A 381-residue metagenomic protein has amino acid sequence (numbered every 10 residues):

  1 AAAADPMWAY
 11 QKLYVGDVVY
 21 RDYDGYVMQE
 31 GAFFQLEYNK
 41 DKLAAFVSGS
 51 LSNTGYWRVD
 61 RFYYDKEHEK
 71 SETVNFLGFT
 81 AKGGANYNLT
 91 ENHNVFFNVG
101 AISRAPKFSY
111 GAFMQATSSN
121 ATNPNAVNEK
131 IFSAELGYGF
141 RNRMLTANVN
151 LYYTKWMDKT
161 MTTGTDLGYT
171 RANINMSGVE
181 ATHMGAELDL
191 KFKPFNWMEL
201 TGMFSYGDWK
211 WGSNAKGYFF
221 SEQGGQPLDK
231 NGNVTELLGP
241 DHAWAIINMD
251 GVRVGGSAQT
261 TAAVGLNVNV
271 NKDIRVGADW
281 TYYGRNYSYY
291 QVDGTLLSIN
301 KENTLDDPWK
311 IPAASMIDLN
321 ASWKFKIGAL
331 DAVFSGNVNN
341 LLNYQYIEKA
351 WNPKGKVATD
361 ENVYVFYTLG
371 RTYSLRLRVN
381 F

Functional and structural regions predicted by a protein language model:
A1-T90, K216: Signature of Gram-negative outer-membrane beta-barrel scaffolds
D24-A32, K40-L43, G49-W57, N75-A81 (+10 more regions): Transmembrane beta-barrel architecture of outer-membrane proteins
A32-Y38, G83-Y87, L136-F140, A186-F192 (+6 more regions): Residues on the lipid-exposed face of transmembrane beta-strands in outer-membrane beta-barrel proteins
N39, Y153-K155, M176-V292, R378: Gram-negative outer-membrane beta-barrel transporters
K40-L43, N88-N92, I131, R141-L145 (+7 more regions): Outer-membrane beta-barrel channels and translocator barrels
A45-G49, A81, V95-F97, A147-V149 (+6 more regions): Transmembrane beta-strands of outer-membrane beta-barrel proteins
G55-D60, T73, E91-A134, T146 (+5 more regions): Surface-exposed extracellular loop regions of Gram-negative outer-membrane beta-barrel proteins, predominantly
Y283-L297, W323-F381: C-terminal beta-signal and adjacent terminal beta-strands/loops of Gram-negative outer-membrane beta-barrel proteins
